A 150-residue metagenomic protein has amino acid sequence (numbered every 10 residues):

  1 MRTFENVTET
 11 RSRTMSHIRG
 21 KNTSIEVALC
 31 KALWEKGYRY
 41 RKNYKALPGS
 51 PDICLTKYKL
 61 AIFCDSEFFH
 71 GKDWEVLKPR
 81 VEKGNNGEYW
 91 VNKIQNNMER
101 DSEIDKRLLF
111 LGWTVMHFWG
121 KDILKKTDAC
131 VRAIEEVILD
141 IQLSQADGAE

Functional and structural regions predicted by a protein language model:
M1-H117, K121-E150: Nucleic-acid endo/exonuclease domains
